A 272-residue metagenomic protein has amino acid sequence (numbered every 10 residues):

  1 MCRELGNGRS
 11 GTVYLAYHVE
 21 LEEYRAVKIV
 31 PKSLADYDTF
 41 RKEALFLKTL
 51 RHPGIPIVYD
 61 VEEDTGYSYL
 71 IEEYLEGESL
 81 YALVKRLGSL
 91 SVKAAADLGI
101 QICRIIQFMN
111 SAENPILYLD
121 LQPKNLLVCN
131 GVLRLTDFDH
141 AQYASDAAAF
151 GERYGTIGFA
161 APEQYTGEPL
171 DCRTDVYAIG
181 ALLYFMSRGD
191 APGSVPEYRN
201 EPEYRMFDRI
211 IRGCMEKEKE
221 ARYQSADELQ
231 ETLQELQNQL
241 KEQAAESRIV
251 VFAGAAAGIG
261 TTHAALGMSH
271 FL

Functional and structural regions predicted by a protein language model:
P31-T49: AlphaC helix of the eukaryotic protein kinase fold
D60-V61: A short, aromatic-enriched beta-strand patch in the conserved N-lobe beta-sheet of the protein kinase catalytic domain
T65-S79: Conserved short submotifs of the Hanks-type protein kinase catalytic core that shape the nucleotide-binding pocket
L80-L90: AlphaC helix of the protein kinase catalytic domain
L98-G99: Activation segment signature within eukaryotic-like protein kinase domains
R104-I116: Protein kinase catalytic-loop region centered on the HRD/HxD motif
F150-E163: Conserved activation segment of eukaryotic-like protein kinases, specifically the C-terminal portion of the activation
P202-K217: Conserved C-terminal C-lobe helix
